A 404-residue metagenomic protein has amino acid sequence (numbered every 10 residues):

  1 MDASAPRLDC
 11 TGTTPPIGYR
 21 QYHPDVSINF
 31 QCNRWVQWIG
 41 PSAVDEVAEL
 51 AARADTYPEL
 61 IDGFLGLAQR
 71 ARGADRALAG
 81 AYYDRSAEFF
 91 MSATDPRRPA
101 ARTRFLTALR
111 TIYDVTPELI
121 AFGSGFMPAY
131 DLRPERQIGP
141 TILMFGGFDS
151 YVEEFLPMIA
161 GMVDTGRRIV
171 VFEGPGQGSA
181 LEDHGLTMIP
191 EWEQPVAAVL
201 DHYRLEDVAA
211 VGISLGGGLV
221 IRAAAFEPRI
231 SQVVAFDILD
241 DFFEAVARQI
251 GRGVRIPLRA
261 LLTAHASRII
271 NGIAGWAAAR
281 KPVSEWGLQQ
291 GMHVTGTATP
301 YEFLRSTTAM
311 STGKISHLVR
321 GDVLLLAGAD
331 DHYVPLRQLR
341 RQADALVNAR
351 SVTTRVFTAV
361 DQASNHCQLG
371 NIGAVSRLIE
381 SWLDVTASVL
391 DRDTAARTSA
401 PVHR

Functional and structural regions predicted by a protein language model:
A54, F64, S92-R136: N-terminal cap/lid segment of alpha/beta-hydrolase-fold proteins
M91, T358-A374: Catalytic histidine-centered segment of alpha/beta-hydrolase-like enzymes
E154, G185-L205: Alpha/beta-hydrolase active-site loop
M158, G321, P335-A345: Short alpha-helix in the alpha/beta-hydrolase fold that links the catalytic acid
M162-S179: Conserved alpha/beta-hydrolase
F226-R305, L326: Hydrolase active-site cap/lid region
V319, L325-A327, D331: Short beta-strand/loop motif that positions the catalytic acidic residue of the alpha/beta-hydrolase fold
D344-S364: Catalytic histidine neighborhood in serine/cysteine hydrolases with alpha/beta-hydrolase-type architecture
